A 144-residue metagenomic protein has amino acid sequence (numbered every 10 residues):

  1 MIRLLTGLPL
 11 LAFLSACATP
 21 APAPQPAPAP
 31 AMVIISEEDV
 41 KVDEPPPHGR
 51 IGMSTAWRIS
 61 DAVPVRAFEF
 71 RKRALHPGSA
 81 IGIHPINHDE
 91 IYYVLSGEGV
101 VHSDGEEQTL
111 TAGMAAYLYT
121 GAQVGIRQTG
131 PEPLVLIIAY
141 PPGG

Functional and structural regions predicted by a protein language model:
L5-A16: Bacterial N-terminal signal peptides
A18-A67: A short, N-terminal "cap"/entry segment at the start of jelly-roll beta-barrel domains of the cupin/DSBH fold
I59-S60, A80, D104: Compact, glycine-rich, soluble single-domain proteins
V65, T120-G144: Ligand-binding loop in jelly-roll beta-barrel domains
E69-I86: Conserved short histidine dyad/triad with adjacent acidic residue
N87-G99, D104: Glycine- and acidic-residue-biased ligand/ion/polar-headgroup-sensing regions
E106-G121: Short acidic-glycine-tyrosine-enriched beta hairpin
